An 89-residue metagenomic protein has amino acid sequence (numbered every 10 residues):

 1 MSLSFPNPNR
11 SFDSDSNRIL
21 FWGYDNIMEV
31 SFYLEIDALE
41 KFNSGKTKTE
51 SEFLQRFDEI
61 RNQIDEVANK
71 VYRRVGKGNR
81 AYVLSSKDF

Functional and structural regions predicted by a protein language model:
M1-G23: Short, charged/polar N-terminal "headpieces" of proteins
L3, R10, D37-E40, S51 (+2 more regions): Flexible, active-site-adjacent loop/turn segments at secondary-structure boundaries
R10, N17, S44, D88-F89: Short capping/connector residues at structural and topological boundaries
S11, G23, S31-F32, E52 (+2 more regions): Intrinsically disordered, low-complexity N-terminal regions enriched in serine/proline/glycine with scattered basic
S14, I27, G76-K77: A generic structural signal for short, non-catalytic loop/turn and secondary-structure boundary residues
S16, A38, N69-V71: Exposed boundary/loop context
L20-G45: A short, structured beta-strand/loop element
G45-T49, F53-F89: Acidic, low-complexity intrinsically disordered segments
